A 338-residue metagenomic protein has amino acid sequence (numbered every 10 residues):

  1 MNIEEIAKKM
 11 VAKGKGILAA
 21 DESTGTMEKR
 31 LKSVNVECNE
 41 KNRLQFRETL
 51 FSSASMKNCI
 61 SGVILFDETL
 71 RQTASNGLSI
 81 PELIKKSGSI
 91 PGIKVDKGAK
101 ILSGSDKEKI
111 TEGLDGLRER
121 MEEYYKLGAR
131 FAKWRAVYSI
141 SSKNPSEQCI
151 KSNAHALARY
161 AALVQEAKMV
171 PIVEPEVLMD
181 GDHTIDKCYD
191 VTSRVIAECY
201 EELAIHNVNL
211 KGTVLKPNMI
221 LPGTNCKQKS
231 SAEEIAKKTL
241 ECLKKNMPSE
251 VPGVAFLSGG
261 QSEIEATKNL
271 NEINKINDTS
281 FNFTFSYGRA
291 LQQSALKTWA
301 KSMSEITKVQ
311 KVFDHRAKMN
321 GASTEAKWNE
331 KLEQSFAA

Functional and structural regions predicted by a protein language model:
M1-L127, I140, C149, Q228 (+4 more regions): Alpha/beta catalytic barrel-like cores
N39, W134, V173, L215 (+1 more regions): Conserved, mostly hydrophobic/aromatic
V63, A132, P171-I172, T213 (+1 more regions): Hydrophobic residues within beta-strands of alpha/beta enzymes
D67, A136, P217: Residues that line or immediately flank small-molecule/substrate-binding pockets and catalytic motifs
I90, V170, G212-V214, G253: Proline-centered loop/turn at the N-terminus of a beta-strand
K97, Y138, V177, M219-L221: Short, histidine-centered active-site or binding-site loop motifs used for metal coordination, general acid-base
L117-L203: Helix-rich catalytic cores of soluble enzyme domains
M179, H183-E250: Catalytic core of soluble alpha/beta enzymes
